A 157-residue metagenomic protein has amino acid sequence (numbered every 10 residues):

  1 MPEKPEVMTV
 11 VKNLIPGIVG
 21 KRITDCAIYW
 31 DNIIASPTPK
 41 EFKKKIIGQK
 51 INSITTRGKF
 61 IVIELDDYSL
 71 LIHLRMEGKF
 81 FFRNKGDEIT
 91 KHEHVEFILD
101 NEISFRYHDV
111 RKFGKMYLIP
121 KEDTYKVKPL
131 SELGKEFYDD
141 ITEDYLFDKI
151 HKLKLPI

Functional and structural regions predicted by a protein language model:
M1-R57, V62-D66, E88, D148: Extended, highly charged segments
L70-I157: Phosphate/anion-contacting hairpin/loop surfaces
